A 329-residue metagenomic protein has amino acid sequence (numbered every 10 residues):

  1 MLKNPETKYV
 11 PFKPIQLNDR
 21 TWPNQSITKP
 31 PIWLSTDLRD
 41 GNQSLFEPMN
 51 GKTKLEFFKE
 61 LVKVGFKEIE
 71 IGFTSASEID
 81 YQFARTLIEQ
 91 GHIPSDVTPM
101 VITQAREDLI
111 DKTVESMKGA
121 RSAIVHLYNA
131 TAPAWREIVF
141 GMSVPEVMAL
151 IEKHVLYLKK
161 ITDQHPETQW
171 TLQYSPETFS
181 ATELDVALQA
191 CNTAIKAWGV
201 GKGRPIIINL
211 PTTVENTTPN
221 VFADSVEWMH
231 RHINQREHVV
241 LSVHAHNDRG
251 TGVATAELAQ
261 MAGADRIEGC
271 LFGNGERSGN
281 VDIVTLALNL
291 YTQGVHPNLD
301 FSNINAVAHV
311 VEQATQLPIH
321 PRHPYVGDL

Functional and structural regions predicted by a protein language model:
M1-R39, G294-L329: A mid-to-C-terminal "edge-of-domain" accessory segment
L2-F12, W33, S44, M49-E68 (+3 more regions): Alpha/beta enzyme core
D37-D40, N50, G65, F73-S77 (+1 more regions): Short glycine-rich, polar/acidic loop-and-turn segments at beta strand-coil junctions
L38-G41, I71, T178, G269: Generic detector of well-ordered alpha-helical packing
F73-S77, T103-E107, N129-P133, P176-S180 (+3 more regions): Active-site-proximal loop/turn and secondary-structure-junction residues that shape catalytic pockets, frequently
I93-I102: A glycine-rich helix N-cap at a beta->alpha junction
V214-L329: Catalytic alpha/beta core domains of metabolic enzymes, predominantly
